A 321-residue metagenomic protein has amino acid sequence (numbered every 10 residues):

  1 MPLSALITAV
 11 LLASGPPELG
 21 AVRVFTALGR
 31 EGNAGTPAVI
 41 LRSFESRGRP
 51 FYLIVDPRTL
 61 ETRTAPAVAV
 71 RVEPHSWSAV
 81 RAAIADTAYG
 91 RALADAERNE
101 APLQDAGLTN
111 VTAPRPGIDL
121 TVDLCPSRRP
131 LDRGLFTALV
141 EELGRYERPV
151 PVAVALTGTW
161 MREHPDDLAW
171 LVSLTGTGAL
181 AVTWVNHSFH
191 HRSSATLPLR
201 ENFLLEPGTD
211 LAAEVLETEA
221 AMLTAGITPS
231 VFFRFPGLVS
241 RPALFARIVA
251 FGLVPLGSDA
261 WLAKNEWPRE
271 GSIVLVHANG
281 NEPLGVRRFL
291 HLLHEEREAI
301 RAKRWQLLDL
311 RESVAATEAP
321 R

Functional and structural regions predicted by a protein language model:
M1-T121, P126-A153, T157-D166, E270-R321: Terminal accessory/targeting
P130, G144-A246, A250-L275: Metal-dependent polysaccharide deacetylase catalytic core of the NodB/CE4 family, i.e., the active-site-bearing domain
